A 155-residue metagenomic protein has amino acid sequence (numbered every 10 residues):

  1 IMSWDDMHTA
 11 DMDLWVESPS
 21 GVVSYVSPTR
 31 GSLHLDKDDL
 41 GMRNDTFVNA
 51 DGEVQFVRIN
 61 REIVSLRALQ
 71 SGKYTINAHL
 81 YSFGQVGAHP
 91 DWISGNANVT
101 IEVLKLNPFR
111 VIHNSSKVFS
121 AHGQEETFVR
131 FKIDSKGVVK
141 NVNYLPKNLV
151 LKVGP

Functional and structural regions predicted by a protein language model:
I1-P155: Intrinsic-disorder/low-complexity signal
